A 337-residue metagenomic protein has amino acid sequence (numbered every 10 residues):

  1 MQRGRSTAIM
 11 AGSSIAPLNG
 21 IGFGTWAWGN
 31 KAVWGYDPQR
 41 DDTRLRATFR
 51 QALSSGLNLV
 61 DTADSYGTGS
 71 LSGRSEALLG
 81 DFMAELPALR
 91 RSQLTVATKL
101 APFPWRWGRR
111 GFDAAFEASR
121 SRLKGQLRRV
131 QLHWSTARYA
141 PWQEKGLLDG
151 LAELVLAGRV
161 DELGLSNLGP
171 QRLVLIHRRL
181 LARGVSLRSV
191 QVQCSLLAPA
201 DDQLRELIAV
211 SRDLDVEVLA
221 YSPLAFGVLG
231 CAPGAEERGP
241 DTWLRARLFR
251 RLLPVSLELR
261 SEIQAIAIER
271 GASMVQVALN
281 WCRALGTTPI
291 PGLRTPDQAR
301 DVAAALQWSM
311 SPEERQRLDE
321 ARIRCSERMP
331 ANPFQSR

Functional and structural regions predicted by a protein language model:
Q2-L94, G150: N-terminal binding-site loop/beta-alpha segment at the start of enzyme catalytic domains that lines or forms
G29-T43, L100-R110, S135-W142: Active-site mouth loops of central-metabolism enzymes
P38-A52, G108-R122, E144, L173-H177: Short, acidic/polar
L57, K124-L127, V160: A structural motif
R90-P104, L132-H133, Q191-S195: A short, structured active-site edge motif that brings together acidic residues
L123-A140: Active-site groove signature of glycoside hydrolases
S135-R337: Beta/alpha (TIM)-barrel catalytic core signal, keyed to glycine-rich beta->alpha loops juxtaposed to Asp/Glu that bind
